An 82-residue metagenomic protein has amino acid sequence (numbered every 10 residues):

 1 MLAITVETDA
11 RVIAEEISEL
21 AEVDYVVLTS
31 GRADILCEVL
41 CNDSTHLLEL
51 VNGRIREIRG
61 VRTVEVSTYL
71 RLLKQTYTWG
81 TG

Functional and structural regions predicted by a protein language model:
M1-G82: A compositional/biophysical signature of low hydrophobicity enriched in polar/charged and small residues
